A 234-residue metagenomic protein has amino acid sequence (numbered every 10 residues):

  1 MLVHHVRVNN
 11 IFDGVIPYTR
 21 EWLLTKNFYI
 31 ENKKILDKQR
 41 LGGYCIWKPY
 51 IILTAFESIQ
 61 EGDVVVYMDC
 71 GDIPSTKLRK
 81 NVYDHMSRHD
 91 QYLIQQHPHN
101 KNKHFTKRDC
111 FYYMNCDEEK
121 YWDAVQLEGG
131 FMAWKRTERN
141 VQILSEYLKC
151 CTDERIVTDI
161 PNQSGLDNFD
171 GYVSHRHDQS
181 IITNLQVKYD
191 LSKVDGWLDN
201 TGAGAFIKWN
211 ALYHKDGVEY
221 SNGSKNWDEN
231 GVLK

Functional and structural regions predicted by a protein language model:
M1-K234: Glycosyltransferase catalytic domains, chiefly GT-A lineage
